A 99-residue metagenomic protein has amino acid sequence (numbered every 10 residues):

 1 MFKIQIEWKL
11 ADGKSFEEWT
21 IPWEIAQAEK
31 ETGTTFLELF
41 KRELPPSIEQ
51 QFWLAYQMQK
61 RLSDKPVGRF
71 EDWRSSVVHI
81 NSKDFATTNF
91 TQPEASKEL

Functional and structural regions predicted by a protein language model:
M1-F16, W23, K30-L99: Charged interaction scaffolds used for protein-protein
